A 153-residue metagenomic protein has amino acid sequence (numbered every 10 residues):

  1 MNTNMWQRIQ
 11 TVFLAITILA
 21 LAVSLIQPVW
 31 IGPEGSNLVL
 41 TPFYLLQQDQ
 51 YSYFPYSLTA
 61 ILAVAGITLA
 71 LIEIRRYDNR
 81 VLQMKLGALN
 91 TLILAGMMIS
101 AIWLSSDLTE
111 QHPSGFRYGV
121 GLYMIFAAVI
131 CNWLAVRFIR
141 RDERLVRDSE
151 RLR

Functional and structural regions predicted by a protein language model:
N4-I18, R80-G87: Alpha-helical transmembrane segments and their helix-start/interface "positive-inside/aromatic belt" motifs in integral
Q7-Q10, S114-L134: Individual transmembrane alpha-helices with interfacial aromatic-anchor signatures
L21-E34: Alpha-helical transmembrane segments of multi-pass membrane proteins
S36-Y51: Perimembrane loop-to-helix junctions flanking transmembrane segments
S57-I72: Hydrophobic alpha-helical transmembrane segments
E73-A95, L152: Cytoplasmic juxtamembrane regions at transmembrane-helix boundaries
L89-F116: Hydrophobic alpha-helical transmembrane segments of integral membrane proteins
A135-R153: Cytosolic juxtamembrane helix at the C-terminal end of the final transmembrane segment
